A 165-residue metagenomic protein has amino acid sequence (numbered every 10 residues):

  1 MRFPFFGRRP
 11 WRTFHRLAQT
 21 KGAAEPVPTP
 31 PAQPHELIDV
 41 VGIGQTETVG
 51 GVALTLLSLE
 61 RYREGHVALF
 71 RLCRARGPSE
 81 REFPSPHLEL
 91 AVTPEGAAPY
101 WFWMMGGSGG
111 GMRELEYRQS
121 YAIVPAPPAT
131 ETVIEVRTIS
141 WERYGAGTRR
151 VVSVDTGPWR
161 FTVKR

Functional and structural regions predicted by a protein language model:
M1-V49, A53: A eukaryote-biased signal for short, well-structured alpha-helical docking elements
R2-W11, Y62, C73-E89, T93-D155 (+1 more regions): Short, solvent-exposed, Trp/other aromatic-anchored flexible loops in extracytoplasmic proteins
G22-V27, H35-V41, L57-E60, H87-A91 (+1 more regions): A generic short-segment signal for beta-strand/edge and adjacent turn/coil regions
G44-T46, G65-L69, E80: Long, positively charged binding patches that form subdomain-scale interaction surfaces for polyanionic ligands
T55-L69: Short, solvent-exposed beta-strand/turn "edge" segments of beta-rich domains on protein surfaces
F161: Positively charged, aromatic-enriched nucleic acid-contacting surfaces
